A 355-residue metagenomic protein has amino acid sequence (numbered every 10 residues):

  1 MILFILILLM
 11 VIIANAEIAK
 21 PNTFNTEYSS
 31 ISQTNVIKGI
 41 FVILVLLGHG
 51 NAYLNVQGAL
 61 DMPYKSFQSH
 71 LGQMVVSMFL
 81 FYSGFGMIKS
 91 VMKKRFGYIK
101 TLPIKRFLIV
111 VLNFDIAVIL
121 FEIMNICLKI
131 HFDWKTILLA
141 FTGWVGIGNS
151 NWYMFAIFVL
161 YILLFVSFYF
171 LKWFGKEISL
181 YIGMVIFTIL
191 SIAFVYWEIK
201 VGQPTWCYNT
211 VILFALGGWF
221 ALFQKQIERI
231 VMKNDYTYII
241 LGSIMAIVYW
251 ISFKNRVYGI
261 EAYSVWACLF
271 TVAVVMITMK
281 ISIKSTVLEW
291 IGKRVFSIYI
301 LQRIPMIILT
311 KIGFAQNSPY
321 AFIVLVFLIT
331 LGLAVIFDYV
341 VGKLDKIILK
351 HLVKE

Functional and structural regions predicted by a protein language model:
M1-I5, T23-T26, S191-S297, I304-V326: Alpha-helical transmembrane segments and terminal signal-anchor/GPI-anchor hydrophobic tails, characterized by long
M1-L190, R294, A315-E355: Membrane-cytosol interface segments of multi-pass membrane proteins, especially ER/Golgi lipid-handling enzymes
